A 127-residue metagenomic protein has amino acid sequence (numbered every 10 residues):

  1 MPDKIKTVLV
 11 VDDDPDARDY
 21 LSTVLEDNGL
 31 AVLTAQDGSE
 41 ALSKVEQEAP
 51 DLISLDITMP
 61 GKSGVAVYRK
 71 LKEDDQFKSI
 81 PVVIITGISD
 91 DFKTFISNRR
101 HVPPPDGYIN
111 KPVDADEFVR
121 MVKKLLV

Functional and structural regions predicted by a protein language model:
M1-T7, D114-V127: Non-catalytic signal-transmission and effector/linker regions of two-component phosphorelay proteins
D12, D56, T86: Active-site residues of response regulator receiver
D19-D27: Charged docking surfaces used in two-component/phosphorelay signaling
G29-Q36, K44: Short hydrophobic/Thr-rich beta-strand motif most characteristic of the beta2 strand and flanking loop of CheY-like
D37-E40, S63-R69: Acidic catalytic/metal-coordinating carboxylates
E48-S54: Active-site beta3 strand of CheY-like receiver
M59: Receiver (REC) domain active-site loop signature in two-component systems and cognate sites in sensor histidine kinases
A66, S89-N110, D116, R120: Alpha4 helix (beta4-alpha4-beta5 surface) of REC/receiver domains from two-component response regulators
